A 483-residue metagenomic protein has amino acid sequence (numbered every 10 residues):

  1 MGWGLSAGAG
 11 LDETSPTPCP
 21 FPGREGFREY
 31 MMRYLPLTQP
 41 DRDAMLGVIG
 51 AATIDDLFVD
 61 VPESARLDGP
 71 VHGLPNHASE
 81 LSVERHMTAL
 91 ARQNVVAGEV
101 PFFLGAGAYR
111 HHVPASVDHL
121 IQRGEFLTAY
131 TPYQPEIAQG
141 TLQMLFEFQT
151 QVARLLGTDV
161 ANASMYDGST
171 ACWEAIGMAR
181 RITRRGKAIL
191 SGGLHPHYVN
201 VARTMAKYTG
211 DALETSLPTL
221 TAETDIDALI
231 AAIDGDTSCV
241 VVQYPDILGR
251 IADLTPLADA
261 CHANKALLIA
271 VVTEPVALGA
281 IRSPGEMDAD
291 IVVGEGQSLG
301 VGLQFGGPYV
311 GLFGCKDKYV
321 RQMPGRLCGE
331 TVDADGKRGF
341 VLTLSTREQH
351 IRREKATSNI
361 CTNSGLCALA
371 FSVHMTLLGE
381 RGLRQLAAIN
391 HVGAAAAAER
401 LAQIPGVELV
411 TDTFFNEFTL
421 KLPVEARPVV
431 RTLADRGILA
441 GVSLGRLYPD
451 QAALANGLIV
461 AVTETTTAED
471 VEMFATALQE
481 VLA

Functional and structural regions predicted by a protein language model:
M1-E29: Intrinsic disorder/low-complexity segments
M32-D55, V59-A65: Compact, charge-rich alpha-helical regulatory domains located at protein termini
R33, T170-G339, L409, L420 (+4 more regions): Conserved PLP-enzyme active-site core in the AAT-like
L67-E147: N-terminal entrance/gating region of PLP-dependent enzymes' catalytic architecture
R123-P135, A153-T158, T183-R184, A206-E214 (+5 more regions): Gly-rich Lys/Arg/Thr-decorated short loops/hinges at beta-loop-alpha junctions or inter-strand turns that position
Y133-I137, R154-W173: Short loop-beta-helix segment that forms the pyridoxal 5′-phosphate
L299-T411: Active-site C-terminal subdomain of aminotransferase-like
R381-M473: Conserved C-terminal alpha-helix-loop-beta "cap" of PLP-dependent enzymes that closes/shapes the active-site mouth
